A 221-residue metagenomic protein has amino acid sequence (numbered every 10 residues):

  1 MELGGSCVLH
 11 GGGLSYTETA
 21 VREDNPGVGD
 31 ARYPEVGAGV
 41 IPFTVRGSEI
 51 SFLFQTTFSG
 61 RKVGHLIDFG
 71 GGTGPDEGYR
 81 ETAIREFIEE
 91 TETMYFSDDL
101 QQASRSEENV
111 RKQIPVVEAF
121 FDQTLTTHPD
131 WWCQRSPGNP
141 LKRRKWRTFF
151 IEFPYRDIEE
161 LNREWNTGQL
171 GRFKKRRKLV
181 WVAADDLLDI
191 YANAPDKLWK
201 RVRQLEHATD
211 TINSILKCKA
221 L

Functional and structural regions predicted by a protein language model:
E2-H10, L100-A103: Compositionally biased low-complexity segments enriched in polar/charged residues
G5-I41: Acidic, metal-coordinating catalytic segment for phosphate/diphosphate chemistry, firing primarily on the Nudix
G29-R32, S136-P140: Short Gly/Pro-enriched turn/cap motifs at secondary-structure boundaries
G39-I41, S51, K178: Conserved beta-strand and immediately adjacent loop positions that scaffold enzyme active sites
F43-V45, E152: Short hydrophobic alpha-helical segments used for membrane anchoring or interfacial signaling
S48-Q102: Conserved Nudix-box catalytic region and its N-terminal flanking loop in Nudix hydrolases and closely related
G60-H65, T126-Q134, P140-L221: Nudix hydrolase/Nudix homology domain
Y95-W131: A short coil-to-beta-strand element that immediately follows conserved catalytic motifs
